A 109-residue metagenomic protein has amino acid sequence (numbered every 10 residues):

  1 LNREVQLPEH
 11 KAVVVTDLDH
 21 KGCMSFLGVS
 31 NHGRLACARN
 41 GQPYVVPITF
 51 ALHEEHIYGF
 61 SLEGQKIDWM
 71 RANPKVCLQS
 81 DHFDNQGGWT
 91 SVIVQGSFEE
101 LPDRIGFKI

Functional and structural regions predicted by a protein language model:
N2-V15, H82-I109: Charged, gly/pro-rich active-site loop segments
P8-R34: Short, basic/aromatic recognition patches
M24-L27, R71, K108-I109: A generic alpha-helix structural signal
S30-L62, L78: Short beta-strand segments
G59-W89: Helix-adjacent hinge/juxtasegments
